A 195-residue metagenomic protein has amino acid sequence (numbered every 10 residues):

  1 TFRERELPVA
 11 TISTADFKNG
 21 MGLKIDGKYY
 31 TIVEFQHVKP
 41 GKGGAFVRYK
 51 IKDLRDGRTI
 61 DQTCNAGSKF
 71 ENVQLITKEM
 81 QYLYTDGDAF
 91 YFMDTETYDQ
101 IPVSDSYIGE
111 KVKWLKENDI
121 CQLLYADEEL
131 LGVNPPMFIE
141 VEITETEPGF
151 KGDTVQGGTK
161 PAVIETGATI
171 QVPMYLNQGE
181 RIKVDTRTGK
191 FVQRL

Functional and structural regions predicted by a protein language model:
T1-P8: Short, Lys/Arg-enriched N-terminal segments with co-localized hydrophobic residues within the first ~10-30 amino acids
P8-E165, T169-L195: Acidic-enriched and Gly/Ser
